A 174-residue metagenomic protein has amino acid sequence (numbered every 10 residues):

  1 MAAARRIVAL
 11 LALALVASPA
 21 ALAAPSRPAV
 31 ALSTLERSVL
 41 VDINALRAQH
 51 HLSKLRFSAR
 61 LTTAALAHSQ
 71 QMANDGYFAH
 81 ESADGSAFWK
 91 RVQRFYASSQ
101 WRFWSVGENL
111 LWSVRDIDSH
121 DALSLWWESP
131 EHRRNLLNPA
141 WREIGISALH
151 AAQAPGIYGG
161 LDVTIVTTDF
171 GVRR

Functional and structural regions predicted by a protein language model:
M1-V8: Bacterial N-terminal signal peptides that target proteins for export
A9-S18: Bacterial N-terminal signal peptides
P19-A23: Sec/Tat signal peptide C-region and signal peptidase I cleavage site
R27-D75: A short alpha-helix/helix-coil micro-patch that ends at or immediately precedes a cysteine
T34, L52, A87, S105-G107 (+2 more regions): Extracytoplasmic
Q49-A64, G76-G85, Q100, R133-A148: Surface-exposed patches in mature extracellular/periplasmic domains of secreted proteins
T63-D116: Short, surface-exposed glycine/acidic/tryptophan-bearing loops
W112-R174: Disulfide-stabilized extracellular recognition modules
